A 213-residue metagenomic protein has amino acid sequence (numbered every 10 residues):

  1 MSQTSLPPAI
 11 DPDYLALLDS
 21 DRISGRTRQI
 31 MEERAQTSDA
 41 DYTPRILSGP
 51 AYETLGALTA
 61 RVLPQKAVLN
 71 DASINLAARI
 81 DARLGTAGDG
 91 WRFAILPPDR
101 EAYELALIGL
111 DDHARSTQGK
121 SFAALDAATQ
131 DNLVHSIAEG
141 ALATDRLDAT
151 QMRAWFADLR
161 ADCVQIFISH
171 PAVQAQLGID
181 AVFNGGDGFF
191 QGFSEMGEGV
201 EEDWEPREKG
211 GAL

Functional and structural regions predicted by a protein language model:
S2-D19, I23, E33-A40, P50-A57 (+1 more regions): Mature-region segments of soluble proteins
R26-Q29: N-terminal regions that are enriched for targeting/export leaders and immediately downstream pro/stem segments
P44-S48: Hydrophobic alpha-helical scaffolding
R61-V62: Alpha-helical support elements that line or immediately flank enzyme active sites and cofactor-binding pockets
